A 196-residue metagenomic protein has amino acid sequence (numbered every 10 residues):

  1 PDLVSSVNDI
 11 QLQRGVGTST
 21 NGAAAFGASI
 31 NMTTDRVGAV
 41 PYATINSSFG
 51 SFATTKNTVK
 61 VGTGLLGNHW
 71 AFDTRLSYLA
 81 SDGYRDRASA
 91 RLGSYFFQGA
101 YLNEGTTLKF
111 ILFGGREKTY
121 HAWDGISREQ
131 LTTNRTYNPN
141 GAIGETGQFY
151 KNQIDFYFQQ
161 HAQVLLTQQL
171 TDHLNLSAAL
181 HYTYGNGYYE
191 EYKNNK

Functional and structural regions predicted by a protein language model:
P1-D2, G17-A24: N-terminal plug
P1-R14, Q130-T132: Short acidic/polar hinge/loop motifs at secondary-structure boundaries that mediate gating or recognition
S5-V7, A25-G27, V40: Extracytoplasmic
D9, T34-Y42, A71-A80, T132-G147: Flexible, solvent-exposed coil segments and beta strand-coil junctions, predominantly the extracellular/periplasmic
I10-Q11, I30-M32, A178: Non-catalytic regulatory/gating segments with a bias toward low-complexity or hydrophobic composition
Y42, F49-A80, R85-A122, Y157 (+1 more regions): Transmembrane beta-barrel wall of Gram-negative outer-membrane proteins
Q98-A100, T107-L165, E190-K196: Acidic/polar loop-and-plug regions of large Gram-negative outer-membrane beta-barrel proteins
F158, L170-K196: Replace "related TpsB outer-membrane translocases also match" with "some related outer-membrane beta-barrels such as
